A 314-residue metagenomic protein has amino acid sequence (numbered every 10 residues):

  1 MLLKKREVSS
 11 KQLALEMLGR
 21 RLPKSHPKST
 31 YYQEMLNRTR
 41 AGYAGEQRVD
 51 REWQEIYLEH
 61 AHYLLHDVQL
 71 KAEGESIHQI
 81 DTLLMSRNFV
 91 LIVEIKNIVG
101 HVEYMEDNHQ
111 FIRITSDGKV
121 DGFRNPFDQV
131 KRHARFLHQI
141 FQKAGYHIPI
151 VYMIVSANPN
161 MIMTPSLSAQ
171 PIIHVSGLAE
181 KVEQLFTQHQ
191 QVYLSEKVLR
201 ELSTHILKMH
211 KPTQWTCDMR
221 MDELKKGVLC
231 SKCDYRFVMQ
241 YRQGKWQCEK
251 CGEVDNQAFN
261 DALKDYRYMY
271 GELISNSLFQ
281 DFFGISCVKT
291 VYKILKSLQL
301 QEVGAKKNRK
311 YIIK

Functional and structural regions predicted by a protein language model:
M1-H78, D117-R124, D128-K293, E302 (+2 more regions): Surface-exposed interaction regions that form or flank ligand-binding interfaces
S76-Q79, E94-I95, V102-E106, T164-L167: Short, conserved acidic/polar surface loops in the N-terminal third of protein domains
L84-Q110: Active-site beta-strand-loop-beta-strand hairpin of nuclease catalytic cores that positions key catalytic residues
M105-D117, L178-A179: Short, flexible helix-coil linker/hinge segments at the edges of structured domains or between repeats
